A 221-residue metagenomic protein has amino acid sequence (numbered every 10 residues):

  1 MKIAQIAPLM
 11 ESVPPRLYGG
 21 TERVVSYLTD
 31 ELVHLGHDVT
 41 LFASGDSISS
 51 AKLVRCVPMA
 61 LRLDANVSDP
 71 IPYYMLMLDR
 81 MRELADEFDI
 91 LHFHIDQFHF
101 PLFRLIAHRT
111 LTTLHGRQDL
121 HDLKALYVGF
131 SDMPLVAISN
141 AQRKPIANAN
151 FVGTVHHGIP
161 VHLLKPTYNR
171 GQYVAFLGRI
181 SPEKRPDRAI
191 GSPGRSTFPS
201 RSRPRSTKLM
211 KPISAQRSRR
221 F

Functional and structural regions predicted by a protein language model:
M1-F221: Catalytic cores of nucleotide-sugar-dependent glycosyltransferases that transfer UDP/GDP/TDP-activated
